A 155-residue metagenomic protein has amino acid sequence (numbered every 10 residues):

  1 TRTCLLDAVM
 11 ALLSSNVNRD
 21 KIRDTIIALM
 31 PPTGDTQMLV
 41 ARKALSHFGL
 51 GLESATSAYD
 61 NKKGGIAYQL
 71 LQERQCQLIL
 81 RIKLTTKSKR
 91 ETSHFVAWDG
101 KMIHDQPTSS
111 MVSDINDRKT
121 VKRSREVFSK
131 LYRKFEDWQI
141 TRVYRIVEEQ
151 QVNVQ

Functional and structural regions predicted by a protein language model:
T1-G34: Active-site nucleophile-adjacent alpha helix/oxyanion-hole segment immediately C-terminal to the catalytic cysteine
S14-N16, G49, Y132: Short, flexible coil/linker elements and helix-boundary hinge sites characteristic of intrinsically disordered
N16-N18, N61, N116, N153: Detector for Asparagine
D24, I82, V143-I146: Positively charged, low-complexity intrinsically disordered regions
I27-K89, D99-K101, D105-T108, I115-N116: Conserved active-site-adjacent core of cysteine acyl-enzyme catalytic domains
E91-S93: Short beta-strand-initiation
H104-Q155: Noncatalytic regulatory segments and standalone regulatory/sensor domains
